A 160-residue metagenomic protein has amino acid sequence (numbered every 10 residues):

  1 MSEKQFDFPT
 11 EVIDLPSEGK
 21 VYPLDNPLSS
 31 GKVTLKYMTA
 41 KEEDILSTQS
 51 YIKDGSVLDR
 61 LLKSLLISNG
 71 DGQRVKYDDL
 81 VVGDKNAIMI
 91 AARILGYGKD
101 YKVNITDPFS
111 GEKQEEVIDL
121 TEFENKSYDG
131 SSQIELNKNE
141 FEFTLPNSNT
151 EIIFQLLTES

Functional and structural regions predicted by a protein language model:
M1-S160: Long C-terminal interaction/binding lobes of large macromolecular proteins
